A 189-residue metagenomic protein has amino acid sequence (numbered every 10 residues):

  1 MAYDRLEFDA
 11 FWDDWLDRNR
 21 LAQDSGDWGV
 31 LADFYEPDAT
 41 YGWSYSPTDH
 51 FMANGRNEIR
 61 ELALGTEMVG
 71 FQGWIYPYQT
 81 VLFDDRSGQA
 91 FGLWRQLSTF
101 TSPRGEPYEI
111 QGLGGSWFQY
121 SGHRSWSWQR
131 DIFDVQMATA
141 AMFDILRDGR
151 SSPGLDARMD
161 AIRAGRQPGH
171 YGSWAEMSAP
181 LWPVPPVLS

Functional and structural regions predicted by a protein language model:
A2-E7, E67-S189: A beta-strand edge to alpha-helix "cap/lid" segment located at domain peripheries
D4, L16, S44-P47, P103: Residue-level detector of alpha-helix boundaries and kinks
D4-D27, R158: Short, aromatic-enriched amphipathic alpha-helices that serve as compact interaction elements
D9, W28-F91: A solvent-exposed, acidic/Ser-Thr-rich amphipathic alpha-helical stretch
W15, N19, D38-A39, Y45 (+2 more regions): Generic alpha-helical secondary structure signal
R18-D24, V30, Q79, P103-G105: Short helix-to-loop capping/linker segments positioned immediately adjacent to catalytic or ligand/cofactor-binding
